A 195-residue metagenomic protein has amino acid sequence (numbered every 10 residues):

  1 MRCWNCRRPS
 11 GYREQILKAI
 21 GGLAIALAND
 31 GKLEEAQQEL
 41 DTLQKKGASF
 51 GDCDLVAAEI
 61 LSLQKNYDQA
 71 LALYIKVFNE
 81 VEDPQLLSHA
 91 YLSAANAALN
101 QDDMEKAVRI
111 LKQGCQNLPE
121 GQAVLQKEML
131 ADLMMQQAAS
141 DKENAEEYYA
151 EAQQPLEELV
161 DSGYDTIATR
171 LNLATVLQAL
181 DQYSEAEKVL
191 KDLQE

Functional and structural regions predicted by a protein language model:
E14, A48, E82-Q85, P119-G121 (+1 more regions): Short coil turns that delineate tetratricopeptide repeat
K18, D52, Q85-H89, A123-L125 (+2 more regions): Start-of-helix register in tetratricopeptide repeats
G22, V56, A90-S93, M129 (+1 more regions): Canonical tetratricopeptide repeat
N29, L63, S93, A97-N100 (+2 more regions): Register position in tetratricopeptide repeats
L33, Y67, M104, S140-K142 (+2 more regions): TPR-repeat structural position
